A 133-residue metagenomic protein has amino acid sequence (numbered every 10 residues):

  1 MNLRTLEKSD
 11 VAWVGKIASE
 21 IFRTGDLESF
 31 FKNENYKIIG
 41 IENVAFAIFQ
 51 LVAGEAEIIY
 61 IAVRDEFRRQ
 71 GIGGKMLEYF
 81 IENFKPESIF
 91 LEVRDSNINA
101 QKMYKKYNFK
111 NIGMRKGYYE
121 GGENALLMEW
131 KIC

Functional and structural regions predicted by a protein language model:
M1-L3: Extreme N-terminal starter segment of soluble prokaryotic enzymes
T5-R68, G74-N83, K131: Acetyl-CoA-dependent GNAT
N33-N35, G54, N97, Y119-N124: Short acidic/glycine-enriched loop/turn segments that link adjacent beta-strands
R64, R68, S96, E120: Glycine-/small-residue-rich active-site loops that bind phosphorylated ligands and cofactors
G73, L77, N97-A100, G117-G122: Short glycine/proline-centered loop/turn elements that form peptide/ligand docking sites
N83-D95: Conserved GNAT acetyl-CoA-binding A-motif
E92, K105, K110-L126: Conserved catalytic-core motifs of GNAT/GCN5-like acyltransferases
